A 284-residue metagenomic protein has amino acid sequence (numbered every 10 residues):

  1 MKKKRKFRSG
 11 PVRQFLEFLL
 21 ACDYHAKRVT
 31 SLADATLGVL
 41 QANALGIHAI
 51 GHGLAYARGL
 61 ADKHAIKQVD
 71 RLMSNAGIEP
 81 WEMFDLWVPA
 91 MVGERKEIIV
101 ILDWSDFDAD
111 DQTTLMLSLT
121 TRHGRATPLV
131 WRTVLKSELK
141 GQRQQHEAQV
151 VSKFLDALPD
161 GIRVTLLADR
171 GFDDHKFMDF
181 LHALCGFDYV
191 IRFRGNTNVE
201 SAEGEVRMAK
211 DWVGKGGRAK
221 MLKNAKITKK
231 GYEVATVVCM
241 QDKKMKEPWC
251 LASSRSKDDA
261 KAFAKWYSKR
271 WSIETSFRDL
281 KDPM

Functional and structural regions predicted by a protein language model:
M1-A44, M83-D85, R95-K96, Q112 (+1 more regions): Single, function-defining residue in the core of a domain
A42-H52: Short, charged amphipathic recognition helices of the HTH superfamily and cognate SANT/SANTA-like modules
L54-Q68: Short, basic interhelical loop/turn and adjoining N-cap of the next helix at nucleic-acid- or acidic-partner-contacting
H64, L72-M73, W104: N-terminal accessory alpha/beta regions
D70-D85: Short, basic alpha-helical nucleic acid-contact segments in DNA-binding proteins and DNA transaction factors
E97-F107: Two-metal-ion RNase H-like nuclease active-site motif
